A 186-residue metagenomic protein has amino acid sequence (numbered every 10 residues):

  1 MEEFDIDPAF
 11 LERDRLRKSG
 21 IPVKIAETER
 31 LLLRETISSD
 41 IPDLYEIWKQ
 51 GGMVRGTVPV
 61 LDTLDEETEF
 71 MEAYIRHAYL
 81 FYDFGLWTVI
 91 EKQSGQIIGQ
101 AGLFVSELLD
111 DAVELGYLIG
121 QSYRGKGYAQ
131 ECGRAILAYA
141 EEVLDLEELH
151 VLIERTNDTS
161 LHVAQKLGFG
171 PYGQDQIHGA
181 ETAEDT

Functional and structural regions predicted by a protein language model:
M1-G56, L86-T186: Acyl-donor (CoA/ACP) binding surface of acyl/acetyltransferases
G52-A73, F84-G85: Conserved GNAT-fold acetyl-CoA-binding loop/helix
A73-H77, Y139: A generic secondary-structure signal
H77-D83: Short loop/turn motifs at secondary-structure junctions and domain boundaries
